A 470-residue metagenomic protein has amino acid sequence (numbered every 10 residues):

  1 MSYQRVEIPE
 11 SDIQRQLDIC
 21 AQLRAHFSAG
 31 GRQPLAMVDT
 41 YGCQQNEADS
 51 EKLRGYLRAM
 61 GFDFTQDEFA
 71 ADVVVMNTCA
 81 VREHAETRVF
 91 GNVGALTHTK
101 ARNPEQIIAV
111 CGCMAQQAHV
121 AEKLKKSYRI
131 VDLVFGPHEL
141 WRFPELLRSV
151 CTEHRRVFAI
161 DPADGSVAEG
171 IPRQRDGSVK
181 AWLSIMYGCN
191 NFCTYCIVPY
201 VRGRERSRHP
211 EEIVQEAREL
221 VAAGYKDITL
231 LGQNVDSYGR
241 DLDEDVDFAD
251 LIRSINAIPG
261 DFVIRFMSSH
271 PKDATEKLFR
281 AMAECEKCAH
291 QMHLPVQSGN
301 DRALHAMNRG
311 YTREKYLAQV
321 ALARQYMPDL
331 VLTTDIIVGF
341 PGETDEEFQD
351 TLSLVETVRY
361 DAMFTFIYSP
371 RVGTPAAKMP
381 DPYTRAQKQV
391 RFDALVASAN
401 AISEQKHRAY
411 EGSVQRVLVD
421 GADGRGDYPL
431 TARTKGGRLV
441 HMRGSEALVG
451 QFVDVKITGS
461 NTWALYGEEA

Functional and structural regions predicted by a protein language model:
M1-Y238, K277, M292, E314-Q325 (+4 more regions): Proteins enriched for Cys/Gly/acidic motifs involved in redox and nucleic-acid/cofactor modification
V6, L23, K378-A470: Terminal RNA-binding accessory module
D39, C111, V198, L231-Q233 (+7 more regions): Generic beta-strand/beta-sheet core signal
N46, R82-A85, Q117, P271 (+4 more regions): Alpha-helix N-cap/loop-to-helix initiation residues
A85-T87, R204-H209, G239-D245, A306-R309 (+3 more regions): Short, solvent-exposed loop/turn segments at secondary-structure boundaries
I108-V110, Q117-H119, A222-D345, E356: Conserved SAM/AdoMet-binding glycine-rich loop
D176-V179, C189-N191, C288, S298 (+5 more regions): Short flexible coil/turn linkers enriched for glycine and charged/polar residues that connect secondary-structure
C193, I213, L230, F266 (+7 more regions): Conserved, mostly hydrophobic/aromatic
